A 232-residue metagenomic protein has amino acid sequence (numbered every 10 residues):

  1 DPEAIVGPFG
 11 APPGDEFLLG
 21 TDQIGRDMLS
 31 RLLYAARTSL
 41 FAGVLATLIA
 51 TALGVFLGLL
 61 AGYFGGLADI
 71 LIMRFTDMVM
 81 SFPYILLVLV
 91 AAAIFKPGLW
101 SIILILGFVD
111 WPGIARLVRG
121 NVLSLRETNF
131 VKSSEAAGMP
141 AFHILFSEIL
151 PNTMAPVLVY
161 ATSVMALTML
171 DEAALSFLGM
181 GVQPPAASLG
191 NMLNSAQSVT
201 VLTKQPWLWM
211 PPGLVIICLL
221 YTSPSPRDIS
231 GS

Functional and structural regions predicted by a protein language model:
D1-D22, F177-A187: Hydrophobic alpha-helical transmembrane segments of membrane transport/permease proteins and related membrane-embedded
F17-I24, S195-L208: Membrane-interfacial helix-loop-helix junctions in multi-pass membrane proteins
L18-D22, M28, I49-G54, L59-T128 (+1 more regions): Generic hydrophobic transmembrane alpha-helix motif, especially the helices
R26-F41, L45, G65-M73, L123-E127 (+1 more regions): Amphipathic cytosolic juxtamembrane alpha-helices at the membrane-cytosol interface of multi-pass membrane transporters
L32, V44, L48, V90 (+4 more regions): Residue-level signature of the transmembrane alpha-helical core of multi-pass small-molecule transporters
V44, L48, A52, V157-A161 (+3 more regions): Hydrophobic alpha-helical segments of membrane proteins
T200-S223: A membrane-interface signal for the N-terminal entry of alpha-helical transmembrane segments
Y221-S232: Single conserved hydrophobic/aromatic residue that forms the stacking wall/gate of nucleotide- or nucleobase-binding
